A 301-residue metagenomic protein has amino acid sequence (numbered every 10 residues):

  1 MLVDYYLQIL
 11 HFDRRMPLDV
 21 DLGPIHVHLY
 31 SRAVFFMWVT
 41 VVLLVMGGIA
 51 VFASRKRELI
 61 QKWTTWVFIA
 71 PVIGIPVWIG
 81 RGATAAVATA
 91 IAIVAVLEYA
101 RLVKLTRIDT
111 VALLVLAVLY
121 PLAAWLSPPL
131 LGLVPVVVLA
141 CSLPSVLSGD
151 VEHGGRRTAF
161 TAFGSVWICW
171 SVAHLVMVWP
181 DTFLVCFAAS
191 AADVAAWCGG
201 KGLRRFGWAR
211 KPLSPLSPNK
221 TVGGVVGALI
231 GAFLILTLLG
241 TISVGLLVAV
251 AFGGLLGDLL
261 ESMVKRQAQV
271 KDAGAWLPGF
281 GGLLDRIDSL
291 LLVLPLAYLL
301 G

Functional and structural regions predicted by a protein language model:
L2-T221, V225-A249: Membrane-embedded alpha-helical bundles of polytopic integral membrane proteins
D4-I9, F252-M263, Q267: Juxtamembrane non-transmembrane "cap" segments at the membrane-aqueous interface of multi-pass membrane proteins
A100, A191-G199, V226, L256-V264 (+2 more regions): Active-site His/Glu-centered metal-binding helix of metallohydrolases
K201-G202, K265-A268, W276, P295-L296: Re-entrant/interfacial helical elements at transmembrane boundaries that shape and gate the permeation pathway
L246-A249, G253, G257, W276: Short amphipathic alpha-helix initiation/capping segments at coil-to-helix junctions
Q267-S289: Interfacial loop-to-transmembrane junctions
R286-G301: Final/C-terminal transmembrane alpha-helix of multipass membrane proteins
